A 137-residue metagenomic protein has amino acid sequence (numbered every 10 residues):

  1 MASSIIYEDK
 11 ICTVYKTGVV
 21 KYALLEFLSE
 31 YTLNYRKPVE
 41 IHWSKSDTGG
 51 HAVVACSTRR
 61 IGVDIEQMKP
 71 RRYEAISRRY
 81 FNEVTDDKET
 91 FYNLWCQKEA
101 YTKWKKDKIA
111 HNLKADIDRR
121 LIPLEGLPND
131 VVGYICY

Functional and structural regions predicted by a protein language model:
M1-Y137: Core catalytic alpha/beta fold that binds nucleotide/phospho-ligands
